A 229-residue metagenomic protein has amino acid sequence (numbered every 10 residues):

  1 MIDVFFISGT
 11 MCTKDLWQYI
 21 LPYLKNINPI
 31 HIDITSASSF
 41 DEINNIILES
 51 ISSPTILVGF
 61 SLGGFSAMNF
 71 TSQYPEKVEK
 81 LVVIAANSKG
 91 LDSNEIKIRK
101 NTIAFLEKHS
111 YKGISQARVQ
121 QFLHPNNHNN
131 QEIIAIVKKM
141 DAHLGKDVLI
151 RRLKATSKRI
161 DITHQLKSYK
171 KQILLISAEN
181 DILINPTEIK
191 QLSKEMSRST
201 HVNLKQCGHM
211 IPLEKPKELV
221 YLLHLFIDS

Functional and structural regions predicted by a protein language model:
M1-D41, F60: Conserved HGGG/HGGXW glycine-rich cap/lid loop of the alpha/beta-hydrolase fold
F40-T55: Conserved acidic catalytic loop of the alpha/beta-hydrolase fold
G59-G63, A67: Gly/Ala-rich beta-loop-alpha elbow adjacent to hydrolase catalytic centers
S72-Q73, K77-Q116, Q121: Flexible "cap/lid" loop of the alpha/beta hydrolase fold
L91-N94, H109-K167: Conserved alpha/beta-hydrolase catalytic His-Asp/Glu region
Y169, L175-S177, D181: Short beta-strand/loop motif that positions the catalytic acidic residue of the alpha/beta-hydrolase fold
I182-E188: Conserved alpha/beta-hydrolase "acid-adjacent" motif
C207-V220: Catalytic histidine-centered segment of alpha/beta-hydrolase-like enzymes
